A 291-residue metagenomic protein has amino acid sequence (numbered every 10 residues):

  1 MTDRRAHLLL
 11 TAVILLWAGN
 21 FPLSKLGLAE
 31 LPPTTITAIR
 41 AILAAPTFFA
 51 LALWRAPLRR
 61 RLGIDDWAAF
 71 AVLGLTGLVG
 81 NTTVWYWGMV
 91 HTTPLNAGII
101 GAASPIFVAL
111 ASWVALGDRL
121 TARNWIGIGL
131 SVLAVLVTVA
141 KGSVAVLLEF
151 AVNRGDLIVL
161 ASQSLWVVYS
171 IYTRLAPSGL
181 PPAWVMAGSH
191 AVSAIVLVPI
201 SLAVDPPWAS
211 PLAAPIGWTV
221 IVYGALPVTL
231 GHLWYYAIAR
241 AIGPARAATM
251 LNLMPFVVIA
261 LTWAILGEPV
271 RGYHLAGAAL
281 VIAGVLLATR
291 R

Functional and structural regions predicted by a protein language model:
M1-A38, V146-L175, I195-P199, I221: Glycine-/small-residue-enriched transmembrane alpha-helix faces in small-molecule transporters and effluxers
L15-S24, F49-G101, V137, G224-I242: Specific transmembrane alpha-helical segments of multi-pass solute transporters/efflux pumps, especially DMT/EamA
L26, E30, A44-L62, V132-E149 (+3 more regions): Membrane-interface helix-cap regions at the ends of transmembrane helices in multi-pass membrane proteins
G27, I36, R40, G88 (+9 more regions): Hydrophobic/aromatic residues within transmembrane alpha-helices of multi-pass small-molecule transporters
A29-G80, F107, A111, S162-Y172 (+3 more regions): Transmembrane alpha-helices of multi-pass small-molecule transport proteins
P32-P46, W87-P105, V152-S164, P215-V228: Structural signature of hydrophobic alpha-helical transmembrane segments
T37-I39, L78, T82, P94-S104 (+2 more regions): Helix-helix packing/entry segments at the starts of transmembrane helices
F48, A71, A111, L120-G142 (+3 more regions): Hydrophobic transmembrane alpha-helices of multi-pass small-molecule transport proteins
